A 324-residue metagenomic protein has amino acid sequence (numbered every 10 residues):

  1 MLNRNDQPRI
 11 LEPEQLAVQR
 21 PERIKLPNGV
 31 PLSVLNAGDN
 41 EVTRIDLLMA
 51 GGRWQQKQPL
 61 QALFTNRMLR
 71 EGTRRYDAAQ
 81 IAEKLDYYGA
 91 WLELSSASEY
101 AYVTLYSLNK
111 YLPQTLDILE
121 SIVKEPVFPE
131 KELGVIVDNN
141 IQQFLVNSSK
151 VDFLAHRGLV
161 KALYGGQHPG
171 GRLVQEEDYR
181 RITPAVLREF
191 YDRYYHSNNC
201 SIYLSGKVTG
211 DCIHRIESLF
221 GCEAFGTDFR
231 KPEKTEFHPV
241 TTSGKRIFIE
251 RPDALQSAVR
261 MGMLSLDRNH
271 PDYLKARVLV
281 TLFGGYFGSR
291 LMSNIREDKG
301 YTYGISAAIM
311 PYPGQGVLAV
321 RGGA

Functional and structural regions predicted by a protein language model:
M1-D6, K25, N36, Q80-K231 (+1 more regions): Charge-rich, well-structured scaffold segments of protease-associated domains
M1-E83, R188-N294: His/Glu-rich zincin catalytic helix
